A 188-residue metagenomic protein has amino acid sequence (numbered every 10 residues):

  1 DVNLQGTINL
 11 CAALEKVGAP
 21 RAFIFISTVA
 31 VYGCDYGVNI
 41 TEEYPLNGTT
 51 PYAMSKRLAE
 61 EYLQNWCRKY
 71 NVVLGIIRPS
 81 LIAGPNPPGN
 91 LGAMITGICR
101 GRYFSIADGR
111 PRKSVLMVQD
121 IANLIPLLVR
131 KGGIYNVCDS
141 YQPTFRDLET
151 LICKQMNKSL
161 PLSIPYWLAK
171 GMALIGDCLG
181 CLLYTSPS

Functional and structural regions predicted by a protein language model:
I8-P51: Conserved Rossmann-fold NAD(P)-dependent oxidoreductase catalytic core, especially the SDR/UDP-sugar
T49-L74: Active-site Tyr-X1-5-Lys
T49-R57, L81, S114-V115, Q142: Short-chain dehydrogenase/reductase
P87-A93, A107-V129, N136: Substrate-positioning beta->alpha
L128-L182: Mid/C-terminal beta-alpha module of Rossmann-like enzyme folds, strongest in SDR-family dehydrogenases/epimerases
Y184-S188: Conserved small/polar residues in nucleotide/adenosyl-binding loops
